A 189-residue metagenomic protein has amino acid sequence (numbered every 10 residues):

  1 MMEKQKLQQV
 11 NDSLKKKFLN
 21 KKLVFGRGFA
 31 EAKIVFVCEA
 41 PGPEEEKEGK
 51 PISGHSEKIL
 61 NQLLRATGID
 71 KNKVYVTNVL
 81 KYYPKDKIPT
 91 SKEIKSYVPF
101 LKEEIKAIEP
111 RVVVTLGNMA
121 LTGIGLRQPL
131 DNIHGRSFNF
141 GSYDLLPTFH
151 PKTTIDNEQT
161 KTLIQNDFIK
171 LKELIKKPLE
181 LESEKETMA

Functional and structural regions predicted by a protein language model:
M1-H55, A66, S183-A189: Active-site and ligand/interface coordination hotspots across diverse enzymes and nucleic-acid-associated assemblies
K4, T67, K71-N72, V79-A189: Glycine/proline-rich loop-helix segments at beta-alpha junctions forming the active-site rim of enzyme cores
E39, N78-V79: Short, conserved active-site loops that position catalytic residues or coordinate cofactors/metal ions across diverse
P51-I59, K95, P99: Glycine-rich anion/phosphate-binding loops
H55-V74: The first long alpha-helix at the start of the GST-like C-terminal all-alpha domain
